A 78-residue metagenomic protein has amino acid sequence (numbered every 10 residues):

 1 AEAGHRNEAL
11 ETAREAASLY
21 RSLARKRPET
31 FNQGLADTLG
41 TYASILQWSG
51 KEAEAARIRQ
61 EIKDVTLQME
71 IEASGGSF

Functional and structural regions predicted by a protein language model:
A1-S74: A detector of tandem-repeat and repeat-rich interaction/domain scaffolds
